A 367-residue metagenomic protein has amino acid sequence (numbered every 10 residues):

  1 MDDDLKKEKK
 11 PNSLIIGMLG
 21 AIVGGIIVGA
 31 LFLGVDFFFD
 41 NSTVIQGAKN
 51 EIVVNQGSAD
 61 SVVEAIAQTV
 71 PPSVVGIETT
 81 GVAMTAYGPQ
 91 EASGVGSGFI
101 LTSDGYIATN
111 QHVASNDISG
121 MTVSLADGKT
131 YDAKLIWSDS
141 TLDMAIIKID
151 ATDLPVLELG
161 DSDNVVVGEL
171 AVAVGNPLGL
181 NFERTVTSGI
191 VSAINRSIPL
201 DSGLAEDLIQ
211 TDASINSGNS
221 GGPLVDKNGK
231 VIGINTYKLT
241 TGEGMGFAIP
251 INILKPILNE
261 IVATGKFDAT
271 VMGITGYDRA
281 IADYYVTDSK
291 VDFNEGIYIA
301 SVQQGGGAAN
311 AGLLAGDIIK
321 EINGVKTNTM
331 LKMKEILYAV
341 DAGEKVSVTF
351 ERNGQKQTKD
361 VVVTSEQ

Functional and structural regions predicted by a protein language model:
M1-S13: N-terminal Lys/Arg-rich, disordered targeting/topogenic segments
P11-G24, G29-Y285, F293-E295, Q304 (+3 more regions): Serine-dependent protease modules
I66, G316-I319, V348: Flexible, small-residue-rich helix->loop connector segments that border functional cores
I107-A108, A308-M330: Conserved PDZ fold ligand-binding element
S124-L125, L314, E321, E351: A general beta-strand register signal
G179-V186, T327-M333, Q357-T358: Short, Lys/Arg- and Gly-enriched loop/turn segments at beta-strand edges
